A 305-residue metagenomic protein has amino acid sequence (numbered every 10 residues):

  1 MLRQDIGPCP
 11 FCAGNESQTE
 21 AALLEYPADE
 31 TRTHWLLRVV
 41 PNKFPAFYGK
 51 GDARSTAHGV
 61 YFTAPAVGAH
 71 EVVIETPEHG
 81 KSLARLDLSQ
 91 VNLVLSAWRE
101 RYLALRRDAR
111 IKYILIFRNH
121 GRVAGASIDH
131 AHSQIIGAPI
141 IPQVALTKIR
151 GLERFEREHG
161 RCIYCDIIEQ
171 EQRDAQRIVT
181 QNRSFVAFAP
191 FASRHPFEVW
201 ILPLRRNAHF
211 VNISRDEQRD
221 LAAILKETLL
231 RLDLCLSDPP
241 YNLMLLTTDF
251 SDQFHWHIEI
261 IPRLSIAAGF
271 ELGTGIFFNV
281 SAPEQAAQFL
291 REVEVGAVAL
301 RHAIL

Functional and structural regions predicted by a protein language model:
M1-H130, I136-N207, D216, L229-L234 (+2 more regions): Active-site microenvironments that recognize anionic phosphate/pyrophosphate groups
A208-E217, L221, L225: A contiguous, surface-exposed recognition patch within enzymatic or periplasmic domains that forms
